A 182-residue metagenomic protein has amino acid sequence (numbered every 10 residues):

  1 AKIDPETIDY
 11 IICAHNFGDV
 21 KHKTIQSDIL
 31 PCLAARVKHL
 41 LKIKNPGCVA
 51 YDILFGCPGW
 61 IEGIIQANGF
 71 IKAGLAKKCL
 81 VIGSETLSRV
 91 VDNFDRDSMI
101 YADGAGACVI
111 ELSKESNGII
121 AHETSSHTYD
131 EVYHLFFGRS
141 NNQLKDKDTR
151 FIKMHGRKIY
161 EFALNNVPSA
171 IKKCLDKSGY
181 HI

Functional and structural regions predicted by a protein language model:
A1-D9, A170-I182: Phosphate/pyrophosphate-binding loops at sites that engage ATP/ADP/AMP, CoA/4′-phosphopantetheine, polyphosphate
I3, L80-I82, C108: Structural alpha/beta core scaffold segments of enzyme domains
P5-K21: Membrane helical hairpin/interfacial module
A14-D19, L54-G59, G83-S88, S125-H127: Acidic, glycine-rich active-site loops and adjacent beta-strand->loop/helix elements that engage anionic groups
V20-K78: Conserved catalytic cysteine-centered active-site region of acyl-thioester-dependent Claisen-condensing enzymes
K72-G104: Flexible, glycine-rich active-site loops centered on histidine and acidic residues that chelate a metal or position
D95-N165, S169-K173: Condensing-enzyme catalytic core mediating Claisen C-C bond formation in acyl metabolism
